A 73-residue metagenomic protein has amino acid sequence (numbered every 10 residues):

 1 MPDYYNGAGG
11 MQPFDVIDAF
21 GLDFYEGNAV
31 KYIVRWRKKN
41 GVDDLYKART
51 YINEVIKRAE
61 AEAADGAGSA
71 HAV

Functional and structural regions predicted by a protein language model:
M1-V73: Intrinsically disordered, low-complexity regulatory regions that flank transcription factor DNA-binding cores
